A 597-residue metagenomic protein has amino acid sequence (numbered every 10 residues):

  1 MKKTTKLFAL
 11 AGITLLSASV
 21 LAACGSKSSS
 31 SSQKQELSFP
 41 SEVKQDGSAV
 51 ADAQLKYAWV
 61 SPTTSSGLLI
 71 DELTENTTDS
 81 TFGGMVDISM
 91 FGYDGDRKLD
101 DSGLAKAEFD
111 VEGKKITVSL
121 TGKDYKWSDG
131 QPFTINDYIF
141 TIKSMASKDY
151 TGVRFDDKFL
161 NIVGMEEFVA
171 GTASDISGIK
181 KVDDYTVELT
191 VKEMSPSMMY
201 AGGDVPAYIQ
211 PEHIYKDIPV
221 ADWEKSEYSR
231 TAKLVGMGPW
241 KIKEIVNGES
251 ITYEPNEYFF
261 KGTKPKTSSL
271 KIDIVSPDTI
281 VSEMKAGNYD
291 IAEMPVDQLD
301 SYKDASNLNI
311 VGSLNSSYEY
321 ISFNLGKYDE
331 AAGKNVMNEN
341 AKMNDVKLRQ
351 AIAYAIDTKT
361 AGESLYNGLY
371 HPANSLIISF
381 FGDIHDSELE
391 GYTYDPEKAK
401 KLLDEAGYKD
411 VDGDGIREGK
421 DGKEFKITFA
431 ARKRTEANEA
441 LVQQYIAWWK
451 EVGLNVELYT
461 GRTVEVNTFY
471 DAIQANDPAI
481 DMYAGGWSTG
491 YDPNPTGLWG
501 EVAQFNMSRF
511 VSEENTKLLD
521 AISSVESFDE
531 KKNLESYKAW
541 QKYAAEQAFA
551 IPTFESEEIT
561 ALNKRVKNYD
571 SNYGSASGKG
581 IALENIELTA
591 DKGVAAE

Functional and structural regions predicted by a protein language model:
L55-E112: N-terminal lobe/hinge region of extracytoplasmic solute-binding protein
P62, N247, K409-G486, E558: Ligand/substrate-recognition segments at binding pockets and active sites
K106-R154, E188, A341-M343: Aromatic- and charge-enriched surface segment that lines or borders ligand/interaction sites
F155-D217: Surface-exposed binding/hinge segments that line and control ligand-binding clefts or catalytic entry sites
G203-T263, S269, D591-K592: Gly/Pro-rich hinge or "lid" segments in bacterial periplasmic/extracellular proteins
S226-T231, P255-Y302, N455: Ligand-site clamp/hinge motif
K342-A447, A595: Append "and occasionally in soluble cytosolic enzymes with long acidic Gly/Pro-rich linkers
A353-H385, A437, L441-I446, A472-E597: Detector for C-terminal structural segments
